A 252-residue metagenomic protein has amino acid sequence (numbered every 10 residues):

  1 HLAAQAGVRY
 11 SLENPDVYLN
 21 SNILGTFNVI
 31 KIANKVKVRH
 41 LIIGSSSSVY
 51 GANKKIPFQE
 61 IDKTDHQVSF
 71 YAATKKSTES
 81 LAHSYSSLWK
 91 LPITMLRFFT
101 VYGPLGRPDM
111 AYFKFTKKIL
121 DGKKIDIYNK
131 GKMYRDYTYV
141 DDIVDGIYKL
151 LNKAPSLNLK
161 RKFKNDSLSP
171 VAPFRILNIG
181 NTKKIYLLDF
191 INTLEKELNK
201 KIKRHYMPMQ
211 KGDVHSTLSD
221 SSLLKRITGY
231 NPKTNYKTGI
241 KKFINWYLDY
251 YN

Functional and structural regions predicted by a protein language model:
H1-V101, Y230, T234, N245-W246 (+1 more regions): N-terminal Rossmann-like NAD(P)+-binding domain of SDR-like oxidoreductases, especially those catalyzing
Y10-S11, A52-K54, L105, Y137 (+1 more regions): Short glycine-/acidic-enriched loop or helix-start segments at secondary-structure transitions that form or flank
E13, S21, D65, R107 (+3 more regions): A generic fold-level signal
N28, K117-N252: C-terminal substrate-binding subdomain of Rossmann-fold SDR/epimerase-dehydratase oxidoreductases
R39-I42, V49-K55, K90, G106 (+3 more regions): Proline-centered turn/helix-capping motifs that create local helix->coil transitions or kinks
V49-Y50, V101-G103, M133, I143: Conserved sequence/active-site signature of Rossmann-fold short-chain dehydrogenase/reductase
S77, L81, Y85, F115 (+2 more regions): Hydrophobic alpha-helix immediately C-terminal to the catalytic Tyr-X-X-X-Lys motif of short-chain
